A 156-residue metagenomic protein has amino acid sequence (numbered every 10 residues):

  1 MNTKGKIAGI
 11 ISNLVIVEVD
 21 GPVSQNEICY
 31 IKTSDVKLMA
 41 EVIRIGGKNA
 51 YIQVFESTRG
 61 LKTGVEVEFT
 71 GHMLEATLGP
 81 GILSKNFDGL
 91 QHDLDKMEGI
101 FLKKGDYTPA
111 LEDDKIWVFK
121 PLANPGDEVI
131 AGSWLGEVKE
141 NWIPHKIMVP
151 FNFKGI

Functional and structural regions predicted by a protein language model:
M1-I156: Peripheral, non-AAA+ core regions of ATP-driven protein-machinery
